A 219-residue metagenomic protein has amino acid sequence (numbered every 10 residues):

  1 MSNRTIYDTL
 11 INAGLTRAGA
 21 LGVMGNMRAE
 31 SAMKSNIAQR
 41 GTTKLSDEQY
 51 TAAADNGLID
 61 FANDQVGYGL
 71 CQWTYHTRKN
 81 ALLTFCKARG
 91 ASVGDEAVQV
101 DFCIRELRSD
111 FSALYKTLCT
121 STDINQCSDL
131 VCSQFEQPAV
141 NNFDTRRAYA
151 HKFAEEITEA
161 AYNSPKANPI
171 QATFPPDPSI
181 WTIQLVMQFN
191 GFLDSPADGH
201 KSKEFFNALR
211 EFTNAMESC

Functional and structural regions predicted by a protein language model:
M1-M33: Export/targeting segments at the very N-terminus of extracytoplasmic proteins
M1-S2, G14-A18, A62-Q65, W73 (+6 more regions): Extracytoplasmic/periplasmic, Sec-exported soluble proteins
S2-I6, G19-V23, E96-Q99, C103 (+6 more regions): Stable alpha-helical elements in mature extracytoplasmic
R4-T5, S31-C119: Peptidoglycan-targeting cell-wall enzymes and recognition modules
V23-A29, R40, L130, Q134 (+1 more regions): Short acidic/histidine-centered micro-motifs embedded in hydrophobic/aromatic stretches that mark compact functional
N26, R105, L130-Q134, W181-F189: Short, hydrophobic/amphipathic alpha-helical patches that form generic packing surfaces within helical domains
K79-P169, T173: Non-catalytic cell-wall polysaccharide-engagement segments
P169-C219: Short acidic, glycine/serine/threonine-rich helix-capping segments at coil-helix boundaries
